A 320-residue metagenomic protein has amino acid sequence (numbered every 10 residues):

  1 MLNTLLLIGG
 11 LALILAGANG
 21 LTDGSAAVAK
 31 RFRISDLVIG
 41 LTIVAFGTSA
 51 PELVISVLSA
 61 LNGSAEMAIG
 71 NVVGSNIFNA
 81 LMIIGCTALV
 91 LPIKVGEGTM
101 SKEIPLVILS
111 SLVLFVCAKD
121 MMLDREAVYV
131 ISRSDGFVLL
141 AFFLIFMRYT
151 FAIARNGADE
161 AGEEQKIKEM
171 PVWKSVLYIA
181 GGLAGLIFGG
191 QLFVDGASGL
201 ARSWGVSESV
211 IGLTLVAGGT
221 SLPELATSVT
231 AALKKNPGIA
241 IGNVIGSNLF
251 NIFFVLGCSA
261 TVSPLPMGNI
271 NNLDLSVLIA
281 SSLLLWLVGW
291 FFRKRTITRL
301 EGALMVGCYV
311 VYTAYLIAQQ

Functional and structural regions predicted by a protein language model:
M1-Q320: Hydrophobic alpha-helical segments, chiefly the membrane-spanning helices and signal/signal-anchor peptides
